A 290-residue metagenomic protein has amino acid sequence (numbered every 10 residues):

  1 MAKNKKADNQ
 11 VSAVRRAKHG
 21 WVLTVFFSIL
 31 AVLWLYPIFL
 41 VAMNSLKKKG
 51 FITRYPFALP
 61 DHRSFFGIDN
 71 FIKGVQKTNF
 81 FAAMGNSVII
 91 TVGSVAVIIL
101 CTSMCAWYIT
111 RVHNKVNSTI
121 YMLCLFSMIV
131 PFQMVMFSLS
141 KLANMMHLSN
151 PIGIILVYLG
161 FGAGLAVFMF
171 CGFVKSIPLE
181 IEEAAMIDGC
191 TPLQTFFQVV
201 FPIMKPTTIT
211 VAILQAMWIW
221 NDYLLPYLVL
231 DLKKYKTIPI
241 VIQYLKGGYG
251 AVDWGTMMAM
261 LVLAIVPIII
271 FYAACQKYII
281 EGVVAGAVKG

Functional and structural regions predicted by a protein language model:
M1-R15: Short, Lys/Arg-rich, polar N-terminal cytosolic tail immediately upstream of the first transmembrane signal-anchor
V11-G290: A structural signal for multi-pass alpha-helical bundles of membrane permease subunits that mediate small-molecule
